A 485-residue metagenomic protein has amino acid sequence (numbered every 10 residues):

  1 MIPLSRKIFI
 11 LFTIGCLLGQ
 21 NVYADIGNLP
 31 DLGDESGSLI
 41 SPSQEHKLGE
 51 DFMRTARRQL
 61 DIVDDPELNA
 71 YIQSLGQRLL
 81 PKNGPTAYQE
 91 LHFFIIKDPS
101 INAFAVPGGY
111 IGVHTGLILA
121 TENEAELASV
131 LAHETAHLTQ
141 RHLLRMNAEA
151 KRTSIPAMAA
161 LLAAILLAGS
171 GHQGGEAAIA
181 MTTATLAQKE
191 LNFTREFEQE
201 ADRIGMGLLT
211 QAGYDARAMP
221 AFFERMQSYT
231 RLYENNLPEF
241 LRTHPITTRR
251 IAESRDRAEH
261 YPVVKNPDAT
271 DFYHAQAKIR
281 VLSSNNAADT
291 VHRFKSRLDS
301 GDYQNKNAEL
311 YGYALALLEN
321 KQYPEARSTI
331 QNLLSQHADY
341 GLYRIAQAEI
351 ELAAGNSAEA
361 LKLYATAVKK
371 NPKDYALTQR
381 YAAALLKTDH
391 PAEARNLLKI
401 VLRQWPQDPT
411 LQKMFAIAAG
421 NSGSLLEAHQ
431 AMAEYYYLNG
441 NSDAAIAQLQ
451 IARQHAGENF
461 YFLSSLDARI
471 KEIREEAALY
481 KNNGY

Functional and structural regions predicted by a protein language model:
I2-F104, Y229-L232, H292, Q331 (+5 more regions): Hydrophobic or amphipathic, alpha-helical segments that drive membrane association/targeting
A24, L32-L39, E50, I62 (+7 more regions): Extracytoplasmic and endomembrane cell-envelope/extracellular-matrix remodeling and assembly machinery
V113, S129-H137, R141-H142, A201: Active-site recognition of the HExxH zinc-binding catalytic motif
T115-S129, L191-E196: Short pre-active-site segment immediately N-terminal to the catalytic Zn-binding motif
A125, T135-R152, S170: Catalytic Zn2+-binding segment of zinc metalloproteases
I155-S170, A177-A187: Membrane-active amphipathic alpha-helices enriched in small hydrophobic residues
